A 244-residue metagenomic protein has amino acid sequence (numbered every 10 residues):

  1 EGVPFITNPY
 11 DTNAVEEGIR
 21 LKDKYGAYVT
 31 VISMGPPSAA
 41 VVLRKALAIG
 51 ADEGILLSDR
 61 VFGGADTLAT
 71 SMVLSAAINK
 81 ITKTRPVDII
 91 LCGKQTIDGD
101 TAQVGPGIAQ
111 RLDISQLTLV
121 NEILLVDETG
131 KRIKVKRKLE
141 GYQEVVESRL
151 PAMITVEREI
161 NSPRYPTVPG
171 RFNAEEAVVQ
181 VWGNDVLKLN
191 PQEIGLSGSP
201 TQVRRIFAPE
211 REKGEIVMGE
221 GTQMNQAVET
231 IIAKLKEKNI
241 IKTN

Functional and structural regions predicted by a protein language model:
E1-N244: N-terminal glycine-rich FAD/FM-binding segment characteristic of electron-transfer flavoproteins
